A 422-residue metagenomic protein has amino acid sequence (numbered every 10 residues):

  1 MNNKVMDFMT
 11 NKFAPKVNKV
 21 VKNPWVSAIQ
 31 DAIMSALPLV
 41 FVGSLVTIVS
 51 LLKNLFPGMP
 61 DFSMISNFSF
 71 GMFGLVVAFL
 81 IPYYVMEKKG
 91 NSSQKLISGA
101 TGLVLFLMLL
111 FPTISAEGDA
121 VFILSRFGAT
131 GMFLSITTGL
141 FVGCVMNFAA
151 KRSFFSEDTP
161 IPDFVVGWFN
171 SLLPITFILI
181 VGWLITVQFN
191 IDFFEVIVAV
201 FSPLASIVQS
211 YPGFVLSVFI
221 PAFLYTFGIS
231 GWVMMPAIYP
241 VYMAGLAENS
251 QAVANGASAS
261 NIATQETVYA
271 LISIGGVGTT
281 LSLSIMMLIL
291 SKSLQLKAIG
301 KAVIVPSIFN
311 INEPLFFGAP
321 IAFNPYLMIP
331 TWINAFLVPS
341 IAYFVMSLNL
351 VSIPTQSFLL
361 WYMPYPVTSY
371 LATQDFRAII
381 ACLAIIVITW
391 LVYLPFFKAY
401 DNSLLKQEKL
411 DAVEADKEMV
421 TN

Functional and structural regions predicted by a protein language model:
M1-P57, D61-S230, N349, F358-N422: Signature of multi-pass transmembrane helix bundles
M9-N18, A247-A335: Helix-loop-helix junctions within the multi-pass membrane cores of secondary transporters/permeases
S50, I285-I289, I341, P395-F396: Residue-level signal for alpha-helical transmembrane segments in multi-pass membrane proteins
L80-G99, F323-F344: Hydrophobic transmembrane alpha-helices that form the pore/transport pathway of multi-pass ion and small-solute
G139-N147, S202, V305-S307, P330-N334 (+1 more regions): Alpha-helical transmembrane segments and their membrane-interface exit regions
T176-L290: Generic multipass alpha-helical transmembrane bundles of integral membrane proteins
G245-N249, L337-M363: Juxtamembrane non-transmembrane "cap" segments at the membrane-aqueous interface of multi-pass membrane proteins
I272-V277, I311, M328-W332, F336 (+2 more regions): Hydrophobic transmembrane alpha-helical segments of multi-pass transport and channel proteins
